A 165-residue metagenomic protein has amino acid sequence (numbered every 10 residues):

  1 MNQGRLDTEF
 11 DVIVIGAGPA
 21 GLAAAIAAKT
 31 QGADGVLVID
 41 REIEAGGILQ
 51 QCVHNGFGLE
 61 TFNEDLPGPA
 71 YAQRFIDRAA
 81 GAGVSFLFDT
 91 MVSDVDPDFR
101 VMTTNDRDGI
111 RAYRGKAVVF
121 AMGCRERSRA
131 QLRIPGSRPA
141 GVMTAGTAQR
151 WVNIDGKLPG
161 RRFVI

Functional and structural regions predicted by a protein language model:
M1-F10, I15, Q73-R162: FAD-binding core/adjacent interface of flavoenzyme oxidoreductases
F10-R74, G160-I165: Beta1-alpha1 glycine-rich phosphate/pyrophosphate-binding loop at the start of Rossmann-like nucleotide-binding domains
